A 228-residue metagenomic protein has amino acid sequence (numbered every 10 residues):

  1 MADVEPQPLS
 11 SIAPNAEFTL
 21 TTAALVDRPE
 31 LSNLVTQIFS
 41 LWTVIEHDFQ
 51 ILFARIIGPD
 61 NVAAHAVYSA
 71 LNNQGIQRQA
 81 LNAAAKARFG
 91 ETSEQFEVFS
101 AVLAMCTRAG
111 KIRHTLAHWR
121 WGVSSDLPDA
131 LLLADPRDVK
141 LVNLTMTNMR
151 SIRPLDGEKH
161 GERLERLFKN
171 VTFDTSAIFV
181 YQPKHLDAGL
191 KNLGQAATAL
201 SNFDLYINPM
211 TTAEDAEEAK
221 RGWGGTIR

Functional and structural regions predicted by a protein language model:
A2-S40, H47-R228: Acidic, Ser/Thr/Gly/Pro-rich intrinsically disordered interaction regions
